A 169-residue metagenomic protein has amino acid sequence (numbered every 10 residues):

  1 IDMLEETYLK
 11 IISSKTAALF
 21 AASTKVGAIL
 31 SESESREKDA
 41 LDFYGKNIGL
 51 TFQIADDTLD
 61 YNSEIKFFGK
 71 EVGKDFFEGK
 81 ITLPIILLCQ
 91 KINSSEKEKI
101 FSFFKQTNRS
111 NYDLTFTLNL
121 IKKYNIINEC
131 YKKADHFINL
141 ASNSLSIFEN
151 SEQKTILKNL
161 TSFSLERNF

Functional and structural regions predicted by a protein language model:
I1-F169: All-alpha prenyltransferase/terpene-synthase fold signal
